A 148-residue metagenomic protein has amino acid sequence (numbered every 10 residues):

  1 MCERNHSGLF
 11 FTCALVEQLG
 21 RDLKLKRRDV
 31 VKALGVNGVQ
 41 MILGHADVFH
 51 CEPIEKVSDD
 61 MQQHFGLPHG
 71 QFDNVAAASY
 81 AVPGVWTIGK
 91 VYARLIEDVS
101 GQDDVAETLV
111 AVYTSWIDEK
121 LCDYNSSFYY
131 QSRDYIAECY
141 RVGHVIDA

Functional and structural regions predicted by a protein language model:
C2-N5, A14-Q63: N-terminal interaction modules that seed assembly of large macromolecular complexes
H6, S79-V91, I96-S100, A111-L121: A structured, charge-rich N-terminal accessory region that forms the first stable segment of a protein and links
L9, K24, V85: Electropositive phosphate-/nucleotide-binding environments in soluble metabolic enzymes
F11-Q18, K90-R94: A general alpha-helix detector
L25-V31, P68-D73, Q102-E107: Short, surface-exposed acidic
Q40, D60-Q71, R94-G101: Amphipathic alpha-helical interaction surfaces
V48-G84, I88: Long, compositionally biased
Y113-A148: Glycine-rich, aromatic-bearing surface loops/beta-hairpins
